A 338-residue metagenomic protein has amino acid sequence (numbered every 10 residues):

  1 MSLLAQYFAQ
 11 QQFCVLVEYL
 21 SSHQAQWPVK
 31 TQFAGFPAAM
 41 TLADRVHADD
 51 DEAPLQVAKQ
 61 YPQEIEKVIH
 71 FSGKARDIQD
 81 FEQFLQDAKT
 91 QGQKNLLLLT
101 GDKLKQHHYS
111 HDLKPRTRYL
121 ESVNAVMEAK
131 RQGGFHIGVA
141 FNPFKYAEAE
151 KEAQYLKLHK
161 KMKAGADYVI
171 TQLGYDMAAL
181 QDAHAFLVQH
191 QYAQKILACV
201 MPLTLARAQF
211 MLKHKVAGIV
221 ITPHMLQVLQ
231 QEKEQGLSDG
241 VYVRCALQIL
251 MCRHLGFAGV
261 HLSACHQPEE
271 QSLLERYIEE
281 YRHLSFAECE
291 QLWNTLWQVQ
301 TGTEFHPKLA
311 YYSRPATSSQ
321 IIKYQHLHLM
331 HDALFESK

Functional and structural regions predicted by a protein language model:
S2-E152, S337-K338: Active-site beta->alpha loop and helix N-cap motifs at the rims of alpha/beta catalytic domains
L3-A9, Y19-H23, G101, L113-P143 (+3 more regions): Active-site pocket-lining/capping segments in soluble small-molecule metabolic enzymes
E18, M40, A88, K161 (+4 more regions): Conserved, mostly hydrophobic/aromatic
Q26-T31, P54-A58, A147-Y155, L180-L187 (+2 more regions): Distinct, well-ordered alpha-helical segments
L42, L98, T171, L262-C265: Conserved beta-strand positions
K74-Q79, D112-E121, T171-A183, R207 (+1 more regions): Active-site glycine- and acidic-residue-rich loops that bind and position anionic ligands or nucleotide-like cofactors
R76-T90, E152-L158, D182-A185, A206-F210 (+3 more regions): Catalytic cores of alpha/beta
Q154-K213: Aromatic-anchored, glycine/proline-accented short structural segments that stabilize local strand-turns or short
